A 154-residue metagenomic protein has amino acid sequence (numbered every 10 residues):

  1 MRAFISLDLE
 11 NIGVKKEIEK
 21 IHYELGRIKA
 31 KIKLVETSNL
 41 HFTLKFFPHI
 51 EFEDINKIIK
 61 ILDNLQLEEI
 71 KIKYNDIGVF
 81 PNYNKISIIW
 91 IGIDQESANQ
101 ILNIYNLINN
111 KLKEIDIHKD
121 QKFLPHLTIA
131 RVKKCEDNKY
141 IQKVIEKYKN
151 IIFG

Functional and structural regions predicted by a protein language model:
M1-G154: Histidine-dependent nucleotide/RNA phosphoesterase domain, centered on the 2H-phosphoesterase fold with its duplicated
